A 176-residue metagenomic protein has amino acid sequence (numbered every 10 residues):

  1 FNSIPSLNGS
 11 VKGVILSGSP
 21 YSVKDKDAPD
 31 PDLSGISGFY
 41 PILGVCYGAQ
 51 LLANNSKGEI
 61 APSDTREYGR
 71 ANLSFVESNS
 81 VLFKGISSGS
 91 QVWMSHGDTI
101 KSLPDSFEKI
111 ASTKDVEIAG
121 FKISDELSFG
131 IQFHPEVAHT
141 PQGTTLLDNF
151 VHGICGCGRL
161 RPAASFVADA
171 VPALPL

Functional and structural regions predicted by a protein language model:
F1-V45, Q50-S56, D148-A168, P172: Flexible gly/pro-rich beta->alpha loop and the following alpha-helix that scaffold active-site loops
G35, Q50-V92, G97, V116-I118 (+1 more regions): A conserved active-site-flanking secondary-structure segment within enzyme catalytic domains
P41-L43, E108, L127: Proline-centered loop/turn at the N-terminus of a beta-strand
S87-G89, P104-S106, I123-S128: Beta-strand-turn-beta hairpins that frame and shape the catalytic cleft of phosphate-ester-processing enzymes
W93-M94, I110, S128-F133: Active-site-proximal beta-strand elements of phosphoester/diester hydrolases
S106-K114: Short, Gly/Ser/Thr-enriched beta-strand-loop segments that form substrate-interacting elements of hydrolase/peptidase
G120-L176: Active-site-adjacent "lid"/gating segments
